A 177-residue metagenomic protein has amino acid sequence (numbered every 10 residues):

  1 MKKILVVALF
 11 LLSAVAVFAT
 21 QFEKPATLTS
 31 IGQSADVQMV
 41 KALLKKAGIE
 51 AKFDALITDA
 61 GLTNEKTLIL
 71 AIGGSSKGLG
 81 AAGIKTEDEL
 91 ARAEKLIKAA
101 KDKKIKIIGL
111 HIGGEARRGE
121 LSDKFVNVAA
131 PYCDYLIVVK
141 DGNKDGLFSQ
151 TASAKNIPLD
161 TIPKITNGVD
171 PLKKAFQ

Functional and structural regions predicted by a protein language model:
M1-I4: Positively charged n-region of N-terminal signal peptides that target proteins for export
V15-A19: Sec/Tat signal peptide C-region and signal peptidase I cleavage site
T20-I49: Short, charged N-terminal beta->alpha structural module
L44-N64: A short, well-structured beta->alpha microelement
A60-G74: Short, well-ordered secondary-structure micro-motifs within conserved domains or adaptor modules
G80-K106, T151-L159: A short, gly/pro- and small-residue-rich
R118-Q150: Structural recognition of alpha->loop->beta junctions
V139, P158-T166: Short acidic-hydrophobic, aromatic-tinged amphipathic segments that line or gate anion-handling sites
